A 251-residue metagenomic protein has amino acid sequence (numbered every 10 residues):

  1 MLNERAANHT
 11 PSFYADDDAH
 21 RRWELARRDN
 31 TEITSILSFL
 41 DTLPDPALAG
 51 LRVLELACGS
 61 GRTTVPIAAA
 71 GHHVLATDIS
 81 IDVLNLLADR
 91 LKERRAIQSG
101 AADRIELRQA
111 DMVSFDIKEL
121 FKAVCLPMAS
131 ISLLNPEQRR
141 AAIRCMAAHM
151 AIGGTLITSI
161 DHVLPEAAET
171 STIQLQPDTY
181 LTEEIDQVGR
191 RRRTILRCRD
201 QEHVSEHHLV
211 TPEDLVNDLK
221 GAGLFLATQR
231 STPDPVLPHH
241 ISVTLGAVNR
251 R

Functional and structural regions predicted by a protein language model:
M1-A49: Conserved class I S-adenosyl-L-methionine
A57-G59: Class I SAM-dependent methyltransferase "Motif I" SAM/SAH-binding loop
R62, P66-V113: Class I SAM-dependent methyltransferase SAM/SAH-binding core
V113-V124: A short acidic, Gly/Pro-enriched loop at the edge of an enzyme's catalytic core that lines a small-molecule cofactor
K122-E137: A short SAM/SAH-binding and catalytic strip from SAM-dependent methyltransferases
R140-I152: A short glycine-rich, Lys/Arg-flanked "PGG" loop and its adjoining helix->strand segment in the class I
I157-D218: SAM-dependent methyltransferase
P235-R251: Core SAM-dependent methyltransferase catalytic element
